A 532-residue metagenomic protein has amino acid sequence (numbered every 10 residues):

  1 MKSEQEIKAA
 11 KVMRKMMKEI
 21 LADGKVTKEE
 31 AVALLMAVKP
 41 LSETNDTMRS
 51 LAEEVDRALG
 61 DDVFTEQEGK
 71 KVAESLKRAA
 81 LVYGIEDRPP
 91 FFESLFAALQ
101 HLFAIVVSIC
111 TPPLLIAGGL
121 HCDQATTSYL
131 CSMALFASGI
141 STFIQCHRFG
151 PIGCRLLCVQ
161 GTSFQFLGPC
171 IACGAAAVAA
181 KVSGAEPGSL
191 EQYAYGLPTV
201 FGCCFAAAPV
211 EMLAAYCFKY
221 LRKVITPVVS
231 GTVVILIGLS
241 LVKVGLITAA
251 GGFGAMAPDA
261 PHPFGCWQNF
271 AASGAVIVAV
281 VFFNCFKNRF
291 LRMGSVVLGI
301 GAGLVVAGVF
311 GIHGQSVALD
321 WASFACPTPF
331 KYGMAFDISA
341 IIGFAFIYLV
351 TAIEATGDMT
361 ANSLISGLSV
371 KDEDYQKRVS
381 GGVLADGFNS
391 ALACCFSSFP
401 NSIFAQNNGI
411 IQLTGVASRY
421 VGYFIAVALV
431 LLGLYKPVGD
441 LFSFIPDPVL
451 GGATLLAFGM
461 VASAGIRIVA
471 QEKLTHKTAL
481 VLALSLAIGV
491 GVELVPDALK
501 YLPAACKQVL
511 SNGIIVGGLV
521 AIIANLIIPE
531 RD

Functional and structural regions predicted by a protein language model:
M1-A80: Acidic, metal/ion-handling microdomains and their immediate structural contexts
E74, R78-F96, A260, V317-T328 (+2 more regions): Intrinsically disordered, low-complexity non-transmembrane regions of multi-pass membrane transporters
R78-L157, G168-E186, Y193: N-terminal signal-anchor module of multipass membrane proteins
R88-A97, G118-T127, Q145-G153, E186-T199 (+4 more regions): Short juxtamembrane and helix-loop transition motifs at transmembrane-helix boundaries in membrane proteins
F92-S108, F264-I277, G294-S295, V309-F310 (+2 more regions): Hydrophobic, membrane-embedded alpha-helices of multi-pass small-molecule transporters
A117-F136, I140-R155, F346-R419: Membrane-embedded helical hairpins/re-entrant loop segments and their flanking transmembrane helices within multi-pass
Y129-L130, P151-F166, K223-G231, R292-L298 (+4 more regions): Short, non-helical or kinked segments that cap or interrupt transmembrane helices
A175-V182, L190-V317, F424-D532: Membrane-embedded alpha-helical modules
